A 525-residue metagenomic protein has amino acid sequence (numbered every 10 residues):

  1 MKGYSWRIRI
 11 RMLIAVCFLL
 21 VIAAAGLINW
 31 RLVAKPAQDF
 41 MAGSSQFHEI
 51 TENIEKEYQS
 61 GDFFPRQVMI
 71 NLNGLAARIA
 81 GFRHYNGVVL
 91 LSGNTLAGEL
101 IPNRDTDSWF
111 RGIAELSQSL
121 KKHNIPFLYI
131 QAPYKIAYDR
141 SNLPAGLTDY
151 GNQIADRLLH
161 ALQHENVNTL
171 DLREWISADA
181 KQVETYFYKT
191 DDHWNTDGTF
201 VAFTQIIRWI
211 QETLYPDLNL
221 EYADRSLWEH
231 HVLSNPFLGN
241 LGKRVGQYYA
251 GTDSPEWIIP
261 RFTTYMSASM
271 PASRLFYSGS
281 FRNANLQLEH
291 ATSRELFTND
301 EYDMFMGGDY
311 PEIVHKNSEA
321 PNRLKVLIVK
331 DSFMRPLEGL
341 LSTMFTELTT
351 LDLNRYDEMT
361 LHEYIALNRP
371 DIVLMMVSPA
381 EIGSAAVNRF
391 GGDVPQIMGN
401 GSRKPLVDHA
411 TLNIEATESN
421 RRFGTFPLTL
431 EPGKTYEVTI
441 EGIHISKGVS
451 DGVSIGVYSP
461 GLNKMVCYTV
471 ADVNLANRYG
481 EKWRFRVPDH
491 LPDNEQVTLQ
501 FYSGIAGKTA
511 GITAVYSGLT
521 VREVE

Functional and structural regions predicted by a protein language model:
M1-R422, G452-Y458, M465-R486, N494-T498 (+4 more regions): Extracellular glycan-modifying ectodomains
G424-V449, E481-H490, G518-L519: Extra-cytoplasmic beta-strand recognition segments
I443, G504-A506: Short beta-turn/strand-loop junction motif enriched in small, turn-promoting residues
